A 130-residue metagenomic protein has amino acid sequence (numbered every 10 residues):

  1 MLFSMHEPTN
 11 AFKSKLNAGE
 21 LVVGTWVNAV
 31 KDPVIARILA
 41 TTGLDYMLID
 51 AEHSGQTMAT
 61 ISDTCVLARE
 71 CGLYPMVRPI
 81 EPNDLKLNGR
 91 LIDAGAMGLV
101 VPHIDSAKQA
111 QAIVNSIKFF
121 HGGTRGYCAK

Functional and structural regions predicted by a protein language model:
L2-W26: N-terminal amphipathic alpha-helix/helix-capping segment at the start of soluble metabolic enzymes
L21-V27, M47-I49, P75-P79, L99-V101: Hydrophobic faces of well-ordered beta-strands that scaffold small-molecule active sites in alpha/beta enzyme cores
V27-T42, E81-R90: Short, acidic/polar
V34-D63: Glycine-rich, proline-tolerant flexible connector loops at the mouths of alpha/beta enzymes
T42-Y46, D93-G98, K118-F119: Glycine-enriched alpha-helix->loop->beta-strand junction motifs that scaffold or abut catalytic
A51-S54, I80, I104-S106: Short, ordered loop/turn segments at secondary-structure junctions
M58-D93, I117-G122: Alpha-helix-loop-beta-strand connector modules within alpha/beta enzyme cores
K86, M97-K130: Conserved anion-binding
